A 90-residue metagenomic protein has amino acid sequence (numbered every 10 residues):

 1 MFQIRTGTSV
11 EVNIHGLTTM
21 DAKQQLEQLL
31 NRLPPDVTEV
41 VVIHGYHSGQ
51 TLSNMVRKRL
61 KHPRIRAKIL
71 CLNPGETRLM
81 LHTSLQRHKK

Functional and structural regions predicted by a protein language model:
M1-K90: Long, charged, low-complexity intrinsically disordered regions
